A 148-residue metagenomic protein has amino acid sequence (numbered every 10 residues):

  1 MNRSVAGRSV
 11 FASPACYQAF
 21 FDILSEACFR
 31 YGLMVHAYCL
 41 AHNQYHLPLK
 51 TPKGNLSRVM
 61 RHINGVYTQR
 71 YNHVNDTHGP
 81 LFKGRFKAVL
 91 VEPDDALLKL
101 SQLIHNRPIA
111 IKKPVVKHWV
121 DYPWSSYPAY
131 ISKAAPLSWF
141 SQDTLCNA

Functional and structural regions predicted by a protein language model:
M1-Y38, K50-A148: Short Pro-Cys-Gly-centered "Cys-loop" motif that presents a nucleophilic cysteine in a tight turn
L40-Q44: Short Gly/Ser/Thr- and Asp/Glu-enriched loop/turn motifs at secondary-structure junctions
Y45-L49: A generic structural motif
